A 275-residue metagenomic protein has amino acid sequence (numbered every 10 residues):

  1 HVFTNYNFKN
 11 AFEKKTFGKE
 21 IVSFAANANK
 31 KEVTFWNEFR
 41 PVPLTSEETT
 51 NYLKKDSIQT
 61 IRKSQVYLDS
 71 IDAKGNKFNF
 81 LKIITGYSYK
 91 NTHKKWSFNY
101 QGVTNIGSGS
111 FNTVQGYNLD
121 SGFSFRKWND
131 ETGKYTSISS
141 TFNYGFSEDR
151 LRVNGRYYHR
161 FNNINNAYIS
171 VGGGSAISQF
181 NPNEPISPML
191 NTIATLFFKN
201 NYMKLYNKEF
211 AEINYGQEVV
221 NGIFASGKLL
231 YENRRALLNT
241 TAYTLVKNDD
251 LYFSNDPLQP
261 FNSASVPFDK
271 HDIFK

Functional and structural regions predicted by a protein language model:
H1-N29: Gly/Pro-enriched, hydrophobic low-complexity segments that function as extracytoplasmic propeptides/linkers
K31-Q115, G122, P185-K275: Transmembrane beta-strand segments of outer-membrane beta-barrel domains in Gram-negative and organellar OMPs
W96-F111, K127-N129, G133-Y157, V171: Transmembrane beta-strand segments that form the barrel wall of outer-membrane beta-barrel proteins
T104, N129-E131, F146-R150, S175-N183 (+2 more regions): Gram-negative outer-membrane beta-barrel proteins
L119-N129, L151-G172, I213, Q217 (+1 more regions): Feature captures outer-membrane beta-barrel proteins of Gram-negative bacteria and organelles
R126, T141-G145, G172-A176, E212 (+1 more regions): Outer-membrane beta-barrel pore domains and translocons
N129-S137, N163-I169, G222-A225, R235-A236: Repeated loop/turn-to-beta-strand initiation elements of outer-membrane beta-barrel proteins
I164-N166, V171-F197: Periplasmic POTRA and POTRA-like interaction domains that precede and scaffold membrane channels/assemblies
